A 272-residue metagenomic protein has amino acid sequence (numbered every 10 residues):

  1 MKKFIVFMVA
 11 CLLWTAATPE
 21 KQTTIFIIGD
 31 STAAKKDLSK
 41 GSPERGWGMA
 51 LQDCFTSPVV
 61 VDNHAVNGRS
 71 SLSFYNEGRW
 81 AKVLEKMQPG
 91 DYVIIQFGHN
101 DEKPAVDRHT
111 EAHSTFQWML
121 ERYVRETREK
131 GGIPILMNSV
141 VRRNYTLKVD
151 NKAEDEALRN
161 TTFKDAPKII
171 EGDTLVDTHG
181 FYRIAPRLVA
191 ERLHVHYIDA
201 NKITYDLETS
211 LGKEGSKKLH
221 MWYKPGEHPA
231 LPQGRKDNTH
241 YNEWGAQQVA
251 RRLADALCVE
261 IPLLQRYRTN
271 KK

Functional and structural regions predicted by a protein language model:
M1-F4, M8, L12-Q22: Bacterial Sec-dependent signal peptides at the C-terminal "C-region" and cleavage site
T18-A65, A81-V93: Serine-esterase "nucleophile elbow" of acetyl-processing enzymes
E20, G78-Q247, R251-T269: Alpha-helical cap/lid subdomain in secreted, periplasmic, or secretory-pathway luminal O-acyl-processing enzymes
S31, S70, N100: Gly/Ser/Thr-rich beta-alpha loop segments that engage phosphate groups in nucleotides
K35, S71, Y205: Active-site environment of divalent metal-dependent phosphoester hydrolases
A65-G68, V140: Short, solvent-exposed turn/loop segments enriched in Gly/Ser/Thr/Pro and often Arg
S70-G78: Structural motif
